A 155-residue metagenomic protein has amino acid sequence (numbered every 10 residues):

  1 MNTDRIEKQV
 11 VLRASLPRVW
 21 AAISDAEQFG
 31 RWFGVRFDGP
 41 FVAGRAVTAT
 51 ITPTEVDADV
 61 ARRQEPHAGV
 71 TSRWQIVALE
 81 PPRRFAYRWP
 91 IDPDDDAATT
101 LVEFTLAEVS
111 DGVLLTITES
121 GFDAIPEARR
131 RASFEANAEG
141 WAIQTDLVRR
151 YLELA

Functional and structural regions predicted by a protein language model:
R5-L12: Short amphipathic
E7, E27-T71: Short beta-edge strand/loop motif at the mouth of beta-sheet-based domains
A22-I23, L79: Conserved catalytic core of Hanks-type protein kinase domains
I23, F33, W89: Short, flexible helix/strand-to-coil boundary loops that buttress conserved ligand/catalytic motifs in alpha/beta
D38, E55-D111, S120: Hydrophobic-ligand binding "helix-grip"
T116-T118: Alpha/beta-hydrolase-fold catalytic nucleophile elbow
G121-A155: A conserved amphipathic terminal alpha-helix motif
